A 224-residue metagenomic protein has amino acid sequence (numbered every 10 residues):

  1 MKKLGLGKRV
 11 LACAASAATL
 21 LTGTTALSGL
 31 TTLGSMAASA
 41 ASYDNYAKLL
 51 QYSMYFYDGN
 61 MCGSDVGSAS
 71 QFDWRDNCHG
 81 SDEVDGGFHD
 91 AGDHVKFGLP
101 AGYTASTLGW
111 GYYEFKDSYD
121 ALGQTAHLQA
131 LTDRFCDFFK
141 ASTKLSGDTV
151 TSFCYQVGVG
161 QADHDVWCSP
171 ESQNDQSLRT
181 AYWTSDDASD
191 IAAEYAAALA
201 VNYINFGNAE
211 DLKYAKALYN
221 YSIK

Functional and structural regions predicted by a protein language model:
M1-A14: Bacterial Sec-dependent N-terminal signal peptides
A15-T25: Hydrophobic core
G23-A41: Sec-dependent signal peptide cleavage junction
A37-L99, Y103, D133-T184, A188 (+2 more regions): Low-complexity, Ser/Thr/Pro/Gly-enriched N-terminal "stalk/linker" regions
S42, Y55-D58, G63, A105-L122 (+2 more regions): Well-ordered alpha-helical scaffold segments within catalytic/enzyme domains
G92-L99, W110-T125, S185: Conserved, well-structured interaction surfaces
Y119-L128, G147-C154, A188, Y195: Acidic/aromatic-lined carbohydrate-recognition and catalytic surfaces of CAZymes acting on diverse glycans
S177-L178, Y182-K224: A conserved hydrophobic secondary-structure block that centers on an alpha-helix together with its immediately flanking
